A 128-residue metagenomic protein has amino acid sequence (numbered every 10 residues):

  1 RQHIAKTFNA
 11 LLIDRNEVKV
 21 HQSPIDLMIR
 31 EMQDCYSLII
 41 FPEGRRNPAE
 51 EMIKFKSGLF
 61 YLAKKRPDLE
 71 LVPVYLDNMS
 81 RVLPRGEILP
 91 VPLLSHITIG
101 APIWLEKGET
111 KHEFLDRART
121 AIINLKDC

Functional and structural regions predicted by a protein language model:
R1-M32, Y36: Membrane-interfacial amphipathic helices and adjacent loop/beta segments that form the lipid-substrate binding surface
F8, P42-R46, A101-I103: Short, histidine-centered active-site or binding-site loop motifs used for metal coordination, general acid-base
L12, I39, T98: Conserved beta-strand segments that form the floor/walls of ligand-binding pockets within enzyme and binding domains
V18-Q22, M52, K111, L115: A conditional alpha-helix N-cap/helix-loop micro-motif detector
L27, E113, R117-A121: Alpha-helical elements of Rossmann-like donor-binding domains used by nucleotide-donor carbohydrate transfer enzymes
E31-F60: Catalytic-site beta-strand/loop segments enriched in glycine and acidic/polar residues
A49-H112: A cross-family acyltransferase "interaction/gating" segment
A121-C128: C-terminal alpha-helix
